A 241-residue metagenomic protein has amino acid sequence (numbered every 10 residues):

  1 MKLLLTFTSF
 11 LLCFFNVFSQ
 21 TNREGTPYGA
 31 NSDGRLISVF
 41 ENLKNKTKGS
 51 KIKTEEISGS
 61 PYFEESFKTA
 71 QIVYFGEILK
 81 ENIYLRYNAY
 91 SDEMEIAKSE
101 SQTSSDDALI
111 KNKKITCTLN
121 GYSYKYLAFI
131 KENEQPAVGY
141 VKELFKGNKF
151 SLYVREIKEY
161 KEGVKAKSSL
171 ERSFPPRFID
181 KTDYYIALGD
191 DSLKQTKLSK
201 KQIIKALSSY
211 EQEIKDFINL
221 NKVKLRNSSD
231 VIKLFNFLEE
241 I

Functional and structural regions predicted by a protein language model:
M1-G25, L234: Bacterial Sec-dependent N-terminal signal peptides
L5, A30, F40-L43, Y185-L188 (+1 more regions): Short hydrophobic/aromatic-rich motifs at helix boundaries and adjacent loops
F18-E56: Sec-dependent signal peptide cleavage junction
K51, E55-T69: N-terminal ordered "arm"
I52, E56, P176, A187 (+1 more regions): N-proximal short alpha-helices
F63-Q195: Aromatic-patch recognition
Q195-I241: Long, compositionally biased interface segments
